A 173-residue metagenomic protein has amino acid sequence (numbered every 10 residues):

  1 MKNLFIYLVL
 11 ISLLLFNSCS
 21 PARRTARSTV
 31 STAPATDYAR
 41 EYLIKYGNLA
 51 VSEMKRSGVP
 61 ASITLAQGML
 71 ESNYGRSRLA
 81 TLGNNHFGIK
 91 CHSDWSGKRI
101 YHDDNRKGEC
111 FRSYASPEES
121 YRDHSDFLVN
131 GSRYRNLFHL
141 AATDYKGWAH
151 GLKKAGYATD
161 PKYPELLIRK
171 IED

Functional and structural regions predicted by a protein language model:
K2-Y7, C19-D173: Catalytic cores of secreted/periplasmic lytic hydrolases that degrade extracellular macromolecules
I11-S12: Repetitive helical segments and hydrophobic/amphipathic motifs
